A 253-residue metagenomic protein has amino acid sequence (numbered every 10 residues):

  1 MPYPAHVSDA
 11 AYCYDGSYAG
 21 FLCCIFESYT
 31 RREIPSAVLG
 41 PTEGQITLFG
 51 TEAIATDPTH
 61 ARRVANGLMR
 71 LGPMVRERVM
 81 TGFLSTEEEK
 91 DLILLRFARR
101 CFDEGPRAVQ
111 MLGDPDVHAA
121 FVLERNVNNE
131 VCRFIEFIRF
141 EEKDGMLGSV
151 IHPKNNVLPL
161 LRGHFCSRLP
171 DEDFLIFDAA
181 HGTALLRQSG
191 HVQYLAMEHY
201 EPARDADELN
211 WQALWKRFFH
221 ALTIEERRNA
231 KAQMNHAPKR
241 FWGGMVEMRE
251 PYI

Functional and structural regions predicted by a protein language model:
P2-P58: N-terminal ordered "arm"
A10-S17, E52, P115, M146-V157 (+1 more regions): Conserved aromatic-histidine-acidic binding/catalytic patches
G20-R31, L95-R100, G163-S167, A213-H220: Short, hydrophobic/amphipathic alpha-helical patches that form generic packing surfaces within helical domains
S36-T47, L175-G182, M197: A generic structural motif
L39-C132: Charged, alpha-helical interface segments at or near domain boundaries
E52-H60, H191-R204: Acidic, Ser/Thr-rich peripheral helices and adjacent loops at domain boundaries
P106-A196: Internal, well-folded beta-alpha domain core
D171-D173, A184-H191, A203-I253: Long, compositionally biased intrinsically disordered terminal regions
